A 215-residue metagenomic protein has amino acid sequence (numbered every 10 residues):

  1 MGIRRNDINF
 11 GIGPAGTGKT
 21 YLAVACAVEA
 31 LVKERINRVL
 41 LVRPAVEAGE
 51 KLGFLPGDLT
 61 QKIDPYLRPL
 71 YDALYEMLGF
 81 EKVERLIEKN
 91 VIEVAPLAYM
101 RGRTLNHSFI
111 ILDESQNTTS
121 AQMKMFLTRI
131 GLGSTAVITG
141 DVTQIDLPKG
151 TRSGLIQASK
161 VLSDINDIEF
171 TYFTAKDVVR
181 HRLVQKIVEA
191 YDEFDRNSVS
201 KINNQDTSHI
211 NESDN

Functional and structural regions predicted by a protein language model:
G2-L112, Q116-E212: Conserved helicase motor core of SF1/SF2 NTP-dependent helicases
